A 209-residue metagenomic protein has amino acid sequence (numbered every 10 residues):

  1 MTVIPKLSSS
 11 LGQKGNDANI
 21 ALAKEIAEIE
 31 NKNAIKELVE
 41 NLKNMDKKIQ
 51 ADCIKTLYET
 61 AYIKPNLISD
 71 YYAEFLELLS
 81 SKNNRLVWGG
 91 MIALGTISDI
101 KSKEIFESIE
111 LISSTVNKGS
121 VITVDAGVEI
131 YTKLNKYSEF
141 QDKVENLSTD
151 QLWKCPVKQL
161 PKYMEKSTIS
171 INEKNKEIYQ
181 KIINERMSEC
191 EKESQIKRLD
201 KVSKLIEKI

Functional and structural regions predicted by a protein language model:
M1-L7, I29-L42, P65-L78, S102-T115 (+3 more regions): Amphipathic alpha-helical scaffolding segments comprising HEAT/armadillo-like alpha-solenoid repeats
T2-G15, N19-I20, P161-Y163, E173-I209: Eukaryotic acidic, Ser/Thr-rich intrinsically disordered low-complexity regions
L11-G12, L42-D46, L78-K82, V116-G119 (+3 more regions): Alpha-solenoid helical repeat architecture
G12-I20, K32, K47-K48, N84-R85 (+3 more regions): Alpha-helix N-cap/helix-start positions at coil->helix boundaries
A18, L22, C53, G90 (+4 more regions): Conserved hydrophobic register position within alpha-solenoid helical repeats
A21, I49-Y62, G89-T96: Non-membrane alpha-helical segments in proteins
A27, Y58-E59, G95, T132-K133 (+2 more regions): Structural signature of alpha-helical solenoid repeat scaffolds
L78-A126: Hydrophobic, well-structured mid-protein blocks that either form specific transmembrane helices
